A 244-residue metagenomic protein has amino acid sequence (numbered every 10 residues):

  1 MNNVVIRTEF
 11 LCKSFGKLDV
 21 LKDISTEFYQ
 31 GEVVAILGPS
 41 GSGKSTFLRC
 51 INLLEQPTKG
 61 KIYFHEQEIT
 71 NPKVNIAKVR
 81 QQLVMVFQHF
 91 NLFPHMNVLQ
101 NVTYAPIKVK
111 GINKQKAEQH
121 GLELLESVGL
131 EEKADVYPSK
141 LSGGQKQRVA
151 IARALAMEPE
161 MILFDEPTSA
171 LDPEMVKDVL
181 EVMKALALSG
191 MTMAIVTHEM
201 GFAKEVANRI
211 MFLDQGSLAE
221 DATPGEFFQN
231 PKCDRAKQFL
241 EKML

Functional and structural regions predicted by a protein language model:
N3-P224: ABC family nucleotide-binding domain
F212, D221, G225-L244: C-terminal boundary and immediately downstream tail of ABC-type ATPase nucleotide-binding domains
